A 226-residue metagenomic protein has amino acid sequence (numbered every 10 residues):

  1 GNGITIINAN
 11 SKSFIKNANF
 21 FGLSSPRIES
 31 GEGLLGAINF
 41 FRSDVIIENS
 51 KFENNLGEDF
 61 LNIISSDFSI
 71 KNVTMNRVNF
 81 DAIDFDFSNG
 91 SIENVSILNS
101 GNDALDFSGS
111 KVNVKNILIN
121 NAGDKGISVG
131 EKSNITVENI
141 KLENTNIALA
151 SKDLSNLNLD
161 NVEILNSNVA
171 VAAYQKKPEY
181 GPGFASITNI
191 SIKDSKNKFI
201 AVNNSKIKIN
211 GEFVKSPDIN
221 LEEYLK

Functional and structural regions predicted by a protein language model:
G1-K226: Extracellular beta-rich repeat passengers
